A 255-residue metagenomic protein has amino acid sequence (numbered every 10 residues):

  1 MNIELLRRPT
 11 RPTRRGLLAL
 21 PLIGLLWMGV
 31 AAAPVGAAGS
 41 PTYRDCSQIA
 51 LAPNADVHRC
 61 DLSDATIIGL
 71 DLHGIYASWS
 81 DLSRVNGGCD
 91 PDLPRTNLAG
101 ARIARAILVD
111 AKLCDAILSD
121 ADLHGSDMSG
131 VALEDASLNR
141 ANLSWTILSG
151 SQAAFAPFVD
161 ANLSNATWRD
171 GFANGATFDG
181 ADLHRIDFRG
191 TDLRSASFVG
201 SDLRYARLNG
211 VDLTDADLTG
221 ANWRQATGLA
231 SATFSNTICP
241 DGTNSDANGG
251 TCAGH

Functional and structural regions predicted by a protein language model:
M1-P12: N-terminal secretory signal peptides that target proteins for export/translocation
R15-G16: Hydrophobic alpha-helical segments, especially transmembrane helices and their immediate juxtamembrane helical caps
A19-G29: Bacterial N-terminal signal peptides
A33-H255: Tandem repeat scaffolds
